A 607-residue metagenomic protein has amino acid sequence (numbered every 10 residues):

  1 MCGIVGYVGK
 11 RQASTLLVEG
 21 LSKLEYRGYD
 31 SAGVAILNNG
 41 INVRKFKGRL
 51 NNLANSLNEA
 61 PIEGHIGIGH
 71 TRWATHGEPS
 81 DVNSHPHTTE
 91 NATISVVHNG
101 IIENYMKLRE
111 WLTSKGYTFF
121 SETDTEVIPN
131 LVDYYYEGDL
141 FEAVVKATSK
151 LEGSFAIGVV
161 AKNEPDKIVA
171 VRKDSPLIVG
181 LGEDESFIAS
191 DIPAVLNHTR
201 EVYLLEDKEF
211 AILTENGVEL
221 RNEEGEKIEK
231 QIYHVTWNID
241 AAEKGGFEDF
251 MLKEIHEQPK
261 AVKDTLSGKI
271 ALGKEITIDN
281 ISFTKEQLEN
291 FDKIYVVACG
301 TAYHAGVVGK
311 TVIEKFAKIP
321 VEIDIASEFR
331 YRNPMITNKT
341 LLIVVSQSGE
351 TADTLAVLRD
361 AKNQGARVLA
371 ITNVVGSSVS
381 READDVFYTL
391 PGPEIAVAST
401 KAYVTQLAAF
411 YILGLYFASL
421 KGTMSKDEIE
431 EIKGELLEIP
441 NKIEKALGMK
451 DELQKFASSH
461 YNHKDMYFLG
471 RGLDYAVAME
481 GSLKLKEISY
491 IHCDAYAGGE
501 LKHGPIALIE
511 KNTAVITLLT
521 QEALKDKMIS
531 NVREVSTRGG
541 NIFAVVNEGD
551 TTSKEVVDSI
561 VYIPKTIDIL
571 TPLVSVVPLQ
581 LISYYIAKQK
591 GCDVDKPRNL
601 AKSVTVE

Functional and structural regions predicted by a protein language model:
M1-K244, E248, K260-N290, Y331 (+6 more regions): Conserved short alpha-helical segments that host acidic/polar catalytic motifs at enzyme active sites
R11, N38, E219, Y496-Y562 (+2 more regions): Gly/His-enriched, cation/cofactor- and phosphate-binding structural elements
G33-V34, E164, P176-L177, F187 (+9 more regions): Anionic-ligand anchoring segments at beta-strand to alpha-helix junctions in alpha/beta enzyme folds, i.e., glycine
P86-T88, V160, V169-A170, V202-Y203 (+13 more regions): Replace "in large, NTP-powered and nucleic-acid-processing enzymes" with "in large, NTP-powered factors and other
L151-E185, F456, Y461-E487, E522 (+1 more regions): Acidic/histidine-rich
G225, N541, K554-V556, T566-E607: Generic C-terminus detector
Q258-V262, L266-Y295, D385-A514, A587-E607: Active-site phosphate/pyrophosphate-binding segments
E289-E431, E435-E438, T520-V561, I582 (+1 more regions): Glycine-rich phosphate-binding loops that contact phosphosugars or nucleotide phosphates
